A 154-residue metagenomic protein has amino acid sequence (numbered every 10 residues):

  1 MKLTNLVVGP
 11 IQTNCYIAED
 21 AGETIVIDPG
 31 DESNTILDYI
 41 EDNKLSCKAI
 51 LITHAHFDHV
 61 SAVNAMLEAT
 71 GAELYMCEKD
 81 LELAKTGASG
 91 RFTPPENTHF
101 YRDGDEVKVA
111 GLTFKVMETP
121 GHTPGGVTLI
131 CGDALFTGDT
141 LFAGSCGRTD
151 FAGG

Functional and structural regions predicted by a protein language model:
M1-N43, T128-G138, A143-G144: Conserved beta-strand hairpin/beta-sheet module of binuclear metal-dependent hydrolase folds, prominently
L6-V7, N97-H99, E118-P120: Short Gly/Pro-enriched turn/cap motifs at secondary-structure boundaries
I11-Q12, A110, T123: Short, basic and Ser/Thr-rich N-terminal targeting/leader segments
N14-Y16, H99, G104-D105, V127: Residue-level detector of beta-strand structural context in well-folded domains
A18, D28, H54, M66 (+4 more regions): Divalent metal-coordination and catalytic microenvironments
T24, S89, T113-E118, T123-G154: Metallo-beta-lactamase
E32-L112: Active-site HxH/HxHxD metal-binding segment of metal-dependent hydrolases
